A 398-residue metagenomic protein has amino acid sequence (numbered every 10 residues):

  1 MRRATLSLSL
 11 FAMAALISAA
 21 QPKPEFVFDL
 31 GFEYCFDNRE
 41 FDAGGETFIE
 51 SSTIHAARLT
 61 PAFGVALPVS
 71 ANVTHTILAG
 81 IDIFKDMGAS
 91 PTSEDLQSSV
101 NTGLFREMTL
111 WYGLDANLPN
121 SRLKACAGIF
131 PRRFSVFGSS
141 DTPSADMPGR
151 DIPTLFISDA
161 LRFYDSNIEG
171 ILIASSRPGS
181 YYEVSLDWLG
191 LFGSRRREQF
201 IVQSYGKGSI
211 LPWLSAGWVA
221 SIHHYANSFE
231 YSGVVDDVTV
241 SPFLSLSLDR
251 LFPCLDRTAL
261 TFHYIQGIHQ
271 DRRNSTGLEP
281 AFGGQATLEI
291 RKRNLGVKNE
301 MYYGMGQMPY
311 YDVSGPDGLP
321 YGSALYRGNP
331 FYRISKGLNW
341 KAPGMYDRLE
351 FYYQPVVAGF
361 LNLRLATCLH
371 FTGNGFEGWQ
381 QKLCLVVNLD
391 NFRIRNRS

Functional and structural regions predicted by a protein language model:
M1-V27, I173, W379-F392, S398: Bacterial Sec-dependent N-terminal signal peptides
Q21-A43, A71-I77, L260-F262: Transmembrane beta-strand segments of Gram-negative outer membrane beta-barrel proteins
G31-E33, A56, W111, R177 (+5 more regions): Exposed, low-structure sequence patches enriched in small/polar residues
C35-R58, S90-V100: Surface-exposed strand-loop-strand hairpins of Gram-negative outer-membrane beta-barrel proteins
A62-I83, A174-E183: Surface-exposed extracellular loop regions of Gram-negative outer-membrane beta-barrel proteins
A66-T74, T102-K124, R133-V136, S166-I168 (+3 more regions): Subset of outer-membrane beta-barrel
V73-L118, G138-S140, R150-L155: Surface-exposed loop and membrane-interface regions of Gram-negative outer-membrane beta-barrel proteins
K124-K207, I222: Surface-exposed coil loops of outer-membrane beta-barrel proteins
